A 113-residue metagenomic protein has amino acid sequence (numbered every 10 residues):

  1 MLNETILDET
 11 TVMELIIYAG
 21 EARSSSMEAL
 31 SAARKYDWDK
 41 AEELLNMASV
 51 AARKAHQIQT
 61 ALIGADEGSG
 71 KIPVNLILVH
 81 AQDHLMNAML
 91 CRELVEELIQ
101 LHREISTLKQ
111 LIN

Functional and structural regions predicted by a protein language model:
M1-N113: Terminal alpha-helical segments
